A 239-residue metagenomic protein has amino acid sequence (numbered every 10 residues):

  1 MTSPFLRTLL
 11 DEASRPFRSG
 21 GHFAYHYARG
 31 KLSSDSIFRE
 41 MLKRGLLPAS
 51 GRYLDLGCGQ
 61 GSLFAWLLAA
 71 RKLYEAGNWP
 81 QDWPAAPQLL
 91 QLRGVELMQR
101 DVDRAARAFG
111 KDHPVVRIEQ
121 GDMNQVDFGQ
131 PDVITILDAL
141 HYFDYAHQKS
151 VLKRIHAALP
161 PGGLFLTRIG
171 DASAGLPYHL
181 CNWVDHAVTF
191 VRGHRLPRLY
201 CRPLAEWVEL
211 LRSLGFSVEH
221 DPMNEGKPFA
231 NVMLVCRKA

Functional and structural regions predicted by a protein language model:
M1-G51, Q60-D127, L166-A239: Class I (Rossmann-like) S-adenosyl-L-methionine-dependent methyltransferase catalytic domain, capturing the SAM-binding
L56: Conserved beta-strand/loop positions that form the S-adenosyl-L-methionine
T135: A conserved beta-strand element that flanks and buttresses the S-adenosyl-L-methionine
D138-A139: Short catalytic micro-motifs in class I SAM-dependent methyltransferases
D144-Y145: Helix-capping/helix-break motifs at membrane-protein junctions, especially on the cytosolic side just before or after
K149-P161: A short glycine-rich, Lys/Arg-flanked "PGG" loop and its adjoining helix->strand segment in the class I
